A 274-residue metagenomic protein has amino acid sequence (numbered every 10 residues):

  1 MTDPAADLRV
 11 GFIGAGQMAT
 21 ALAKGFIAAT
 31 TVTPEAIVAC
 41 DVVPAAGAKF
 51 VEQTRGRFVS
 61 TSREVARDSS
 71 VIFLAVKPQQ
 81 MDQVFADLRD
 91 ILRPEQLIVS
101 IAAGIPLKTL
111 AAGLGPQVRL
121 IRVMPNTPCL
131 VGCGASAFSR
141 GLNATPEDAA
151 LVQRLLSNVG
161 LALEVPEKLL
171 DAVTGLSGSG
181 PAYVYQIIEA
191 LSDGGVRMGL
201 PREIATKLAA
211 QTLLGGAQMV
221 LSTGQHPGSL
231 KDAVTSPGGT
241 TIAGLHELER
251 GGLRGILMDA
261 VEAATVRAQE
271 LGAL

Functional and structural regions predicted by a protein language model:
M1-Q53, R57-S60, R67, C133 (+1 more regions): NAD(P)+-binding Rossmann beta1-loop-alpha1 motif at the extreme N-terminus of oxidoreductases
T2-D3, A210-L274: NAD(P)-dependent Rossmann-like dehydrogenase/reductase catalytic/cofactor-binding core
I37, G47, V65, L110 (+3 more regions): Small-residue helix-packing motif on alpha-helices
V38, P44-A45, T54, S62-F138 (+1 more regions): Rossmann-like NAD(P)(H) cofactor-binding subdomain of soluble oxidoreductases
T109-R119, A135-V173, Y185-S222: Internal alpha-helical scaffold of NAD(P)-dependent oxidoreductase catalytic cores
M124-C129, T174-V184: Glycine/serine-rich anion-binding loops at beta->alpha junctions that coordinate negatively charged ligand groups
